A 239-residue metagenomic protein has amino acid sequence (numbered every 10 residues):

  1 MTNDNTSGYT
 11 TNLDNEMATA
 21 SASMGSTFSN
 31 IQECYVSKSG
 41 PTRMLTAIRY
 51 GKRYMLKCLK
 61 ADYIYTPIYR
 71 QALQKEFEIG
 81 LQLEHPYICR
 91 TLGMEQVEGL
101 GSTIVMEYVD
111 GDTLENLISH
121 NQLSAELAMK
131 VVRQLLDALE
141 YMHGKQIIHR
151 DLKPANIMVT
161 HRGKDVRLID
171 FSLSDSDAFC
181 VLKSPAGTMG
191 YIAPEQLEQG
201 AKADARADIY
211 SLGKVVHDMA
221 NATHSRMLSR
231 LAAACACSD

Functional and structural regions predicted by a protein language model:
Y63-Q82: AlphaC helix of the eukaryotic protein kinase fold
R90-S102: Short beta-strand micro-motifs within the conserved protein kinase catalytic domain, predominantly in the N-lobe
G99-T113, L117: Conserved short submotifs of the Hanks-type protein kinase catalytic core that shape the nucleotide-binding pocket
V131-V132: Activation segment signature within eukaryotic-like protein kinase domains
H143-V159: Catalytic-loop of the protein kinase fold
L182-E195: Conserved activation segment of eukaryotic-like protein kinases, specifically the C-terminal portion of the activation
Q196-A205: Conserved end of the kinase activation segment
D208: Conserved catalytic-loop aspartate of Hanks-type protein kinases
